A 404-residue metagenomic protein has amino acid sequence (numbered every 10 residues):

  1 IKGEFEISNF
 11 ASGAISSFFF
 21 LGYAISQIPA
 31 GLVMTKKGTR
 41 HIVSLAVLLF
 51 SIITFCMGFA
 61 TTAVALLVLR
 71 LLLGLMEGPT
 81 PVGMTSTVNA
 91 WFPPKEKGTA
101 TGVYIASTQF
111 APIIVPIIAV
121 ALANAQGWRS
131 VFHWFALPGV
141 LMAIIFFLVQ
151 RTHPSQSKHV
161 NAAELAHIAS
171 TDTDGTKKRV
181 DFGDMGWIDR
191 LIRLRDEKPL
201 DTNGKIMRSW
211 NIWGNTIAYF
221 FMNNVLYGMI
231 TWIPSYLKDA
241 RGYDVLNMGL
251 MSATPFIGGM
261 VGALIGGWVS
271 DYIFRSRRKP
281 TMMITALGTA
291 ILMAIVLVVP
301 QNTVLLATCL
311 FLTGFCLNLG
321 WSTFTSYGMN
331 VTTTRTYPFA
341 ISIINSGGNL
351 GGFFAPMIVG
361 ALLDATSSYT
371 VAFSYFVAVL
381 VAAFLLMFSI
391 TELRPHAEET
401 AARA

Functional and structural regions predicted by a protein language model:
E6, G38, F59-A65, M76 (+3 more regions): Helix-breaking motifs and short loop linkers at transmembrane-helix boundaries and internal kinks in secondary membrane
I25-V64: Conserved MFS/SLC helix-loop-helix module at the cytosolic interface between two early adjacent transmembrane helices
S26-G38, A263-S276, L363-D364: Helix-to-loop junctions at the C-terminal end of transmembrane segments in multipass secondary transporters
K36-V47, D271-A286: Cytoplasmic membrane-interface "Motif A"-like loop-to-helix N-cap segments of 12-TM Major Facilitator Superfamily
L69-T108: Cytoplasmic helix-loop-helix junction between adjacent transmembrane helices in 12-TM secondary transporters
Y104-S157: Helix-loop-helix hairpin linking two adjacent transmembrane segments in secondary transporters
E197-K198, T202-L264, W321, T325: Extracytoplasmic gate region of multi-pass secondary transporters
S276-F324: C-terminal transmembrane helical hairpin of 12-TM major facilitator-type secondary transporters
